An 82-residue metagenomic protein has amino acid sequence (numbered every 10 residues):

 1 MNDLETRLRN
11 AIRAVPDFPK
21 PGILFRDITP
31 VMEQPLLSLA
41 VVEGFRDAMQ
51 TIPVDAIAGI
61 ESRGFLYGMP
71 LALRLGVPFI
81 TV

Functional and structural regions predicted by a protein language model:
M1-V82: PRPP-associated nucleotide enzymes
